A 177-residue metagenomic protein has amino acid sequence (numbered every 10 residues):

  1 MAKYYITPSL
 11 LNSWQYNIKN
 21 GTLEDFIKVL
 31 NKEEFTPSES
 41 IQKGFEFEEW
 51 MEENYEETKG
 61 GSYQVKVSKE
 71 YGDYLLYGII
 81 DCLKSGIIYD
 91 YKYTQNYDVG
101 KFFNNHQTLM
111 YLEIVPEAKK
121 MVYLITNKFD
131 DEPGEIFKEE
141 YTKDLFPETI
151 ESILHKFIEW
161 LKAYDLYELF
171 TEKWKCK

Functional and structural regions predicted by a protein language model:
M1-K84, T171: Metal-dependent nuclease catalytic cores that hydrolyze phosphodiester bonds in DNA/RNA, characterized by
V65-Y164: Mg2+/Mn2+-dependent nuclease catalytic core
E159-K177: Charged phosphate-binding loop/patch that engages nucleotide di/tri-phosphates or the phosphate backbone of nucleic
